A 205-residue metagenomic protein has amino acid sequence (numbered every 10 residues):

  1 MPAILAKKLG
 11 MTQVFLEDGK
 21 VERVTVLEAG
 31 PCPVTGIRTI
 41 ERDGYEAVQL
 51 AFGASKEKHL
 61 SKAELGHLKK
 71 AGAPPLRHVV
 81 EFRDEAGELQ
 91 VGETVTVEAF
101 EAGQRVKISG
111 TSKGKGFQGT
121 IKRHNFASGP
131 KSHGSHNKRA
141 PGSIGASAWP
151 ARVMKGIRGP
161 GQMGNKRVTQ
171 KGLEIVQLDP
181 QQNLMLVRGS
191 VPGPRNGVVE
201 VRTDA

Functional and structural regions predicted by a protein language model:
M1-A205: Extended basic (Lys/Arg/His-rich) segments that typically form rRNA-contacting surfaces in ribosomal proteins
